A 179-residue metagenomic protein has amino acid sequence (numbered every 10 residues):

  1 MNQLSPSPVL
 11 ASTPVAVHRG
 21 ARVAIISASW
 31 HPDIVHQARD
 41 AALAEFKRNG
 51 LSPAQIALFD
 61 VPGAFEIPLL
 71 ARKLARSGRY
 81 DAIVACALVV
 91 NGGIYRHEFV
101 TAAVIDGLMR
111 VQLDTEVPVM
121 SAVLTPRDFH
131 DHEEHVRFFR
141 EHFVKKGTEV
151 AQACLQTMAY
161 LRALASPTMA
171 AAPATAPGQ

Functional and structural regions predicted by a protein language model:
M1-R19: N-terminal amphipathic/basic leader segments beginning at the initiator methionine
P6, K47-L51, R72-R79, M109 (+2 more regions): Generic secondary-structure signature for well-ordered alpha-helical cores
T13-V61: Glycine-rich phosphate/diphosphate-binding loop of Rossmann-like nucleotide-binding domains
H18, D33, Q37, A41 (+4 more regions): Conserved active-site and cofactor/substrate-binding residues in soluble primary-metabolism enzymes
A24, A57, D81-I83, V117-V123: Structural motif
S29-W30, V61, A87-V89, V123-F129: Short, ordered loop/turn segments at secondary-structure junctions
E66, L70-L108, Q112: Glycine-rich phosphate-binding loop
H97-Q179: C-terminal binding/interaction regions
